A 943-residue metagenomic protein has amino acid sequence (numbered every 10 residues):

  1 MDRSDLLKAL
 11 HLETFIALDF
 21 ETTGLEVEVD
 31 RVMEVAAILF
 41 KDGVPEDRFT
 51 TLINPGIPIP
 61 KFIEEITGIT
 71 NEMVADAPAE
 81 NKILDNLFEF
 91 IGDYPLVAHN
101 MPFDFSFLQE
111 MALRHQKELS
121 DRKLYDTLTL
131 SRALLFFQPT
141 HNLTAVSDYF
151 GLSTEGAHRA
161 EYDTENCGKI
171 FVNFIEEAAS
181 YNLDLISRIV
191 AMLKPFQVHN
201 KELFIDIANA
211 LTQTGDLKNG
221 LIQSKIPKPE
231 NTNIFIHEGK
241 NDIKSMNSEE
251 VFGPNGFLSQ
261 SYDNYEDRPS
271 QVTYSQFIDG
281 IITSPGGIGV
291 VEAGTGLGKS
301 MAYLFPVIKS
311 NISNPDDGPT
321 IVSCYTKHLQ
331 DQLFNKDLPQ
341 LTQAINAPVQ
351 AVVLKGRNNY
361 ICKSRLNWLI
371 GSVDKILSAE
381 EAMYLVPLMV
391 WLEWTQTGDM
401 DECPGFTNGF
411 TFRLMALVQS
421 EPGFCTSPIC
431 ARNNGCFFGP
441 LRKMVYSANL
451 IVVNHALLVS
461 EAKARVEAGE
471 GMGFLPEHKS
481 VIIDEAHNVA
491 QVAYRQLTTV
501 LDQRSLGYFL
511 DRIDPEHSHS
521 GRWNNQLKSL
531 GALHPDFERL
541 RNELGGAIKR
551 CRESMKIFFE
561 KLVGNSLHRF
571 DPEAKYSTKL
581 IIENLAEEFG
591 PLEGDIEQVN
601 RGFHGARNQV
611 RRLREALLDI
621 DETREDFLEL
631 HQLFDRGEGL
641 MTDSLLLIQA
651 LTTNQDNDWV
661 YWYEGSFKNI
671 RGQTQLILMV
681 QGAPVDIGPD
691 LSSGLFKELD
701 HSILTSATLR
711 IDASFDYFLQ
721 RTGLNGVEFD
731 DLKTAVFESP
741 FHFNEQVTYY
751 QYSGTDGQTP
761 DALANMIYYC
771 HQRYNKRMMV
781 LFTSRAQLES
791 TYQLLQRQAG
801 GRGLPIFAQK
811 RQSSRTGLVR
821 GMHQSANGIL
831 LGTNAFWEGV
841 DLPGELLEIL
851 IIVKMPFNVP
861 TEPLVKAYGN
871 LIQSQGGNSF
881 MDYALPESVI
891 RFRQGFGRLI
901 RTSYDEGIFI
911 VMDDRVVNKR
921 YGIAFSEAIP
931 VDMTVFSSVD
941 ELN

Functional and structural regions predicted by a protein language model:
M1-K123, F136-H158: Conserved non-catalytic scaffold segment of RNase H-like nuclease domains
M1-L10, V172-E250, V939-L942: Acidic two-metal-ion nuclease catalytic site recognized across multiple nuclease folds, prominently DnaQ/RNase D-T
G92-R114, R132-D206, F909-V911: Acidic, Mg2+-coordinating catalytic module of metal-dependent nucleases/exonucleases that use a two-metal-ion mechanism
I234, S248-S259, N314-N449, A456 (+5 more regions): A substrate-engagement module of RecA-like helicase motors
D242-V291: Conserved pre-motif I regulatory segment
Y303, D331, P422-L450, N454-R601 (+1 more regions): Signature of the SF2 helicase/ATPase Hel1-core->accessory helical subdomain module
M415-N449, A462-G471, A606, R611-S753 (+3 more regions): A contiguous, basic/glycine-rich beta-loop/short-helix subdomain that forms a polymer-engagement track
Y752-Q758, K810-V916: Conserved RecA-like P-loop NTPase helicase motor core
